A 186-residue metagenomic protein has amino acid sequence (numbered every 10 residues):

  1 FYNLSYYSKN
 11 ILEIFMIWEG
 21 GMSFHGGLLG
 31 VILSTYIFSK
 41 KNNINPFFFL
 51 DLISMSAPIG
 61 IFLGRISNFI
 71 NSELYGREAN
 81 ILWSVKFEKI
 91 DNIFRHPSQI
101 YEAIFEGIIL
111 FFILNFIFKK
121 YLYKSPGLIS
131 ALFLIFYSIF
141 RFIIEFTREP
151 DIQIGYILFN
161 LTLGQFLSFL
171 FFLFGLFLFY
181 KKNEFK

Functional and structural regions predicted by a protein language model:
F1-K186: A feature for loop-to-transmembrane-helix boundaries and adjacent hydrophobic helices in multi-pass integral membrane
